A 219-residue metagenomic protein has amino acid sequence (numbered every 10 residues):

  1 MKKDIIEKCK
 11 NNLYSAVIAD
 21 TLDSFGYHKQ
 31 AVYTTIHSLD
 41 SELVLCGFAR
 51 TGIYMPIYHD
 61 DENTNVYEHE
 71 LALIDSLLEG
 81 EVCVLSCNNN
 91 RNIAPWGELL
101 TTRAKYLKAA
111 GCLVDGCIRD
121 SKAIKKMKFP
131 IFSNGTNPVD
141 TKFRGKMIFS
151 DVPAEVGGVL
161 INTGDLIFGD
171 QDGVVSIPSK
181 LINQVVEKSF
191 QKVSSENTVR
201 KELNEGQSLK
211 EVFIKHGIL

Functional and structural regions predicted by a protein language model:
M1-T163, I177-S208, I214-L219: Feature captures the catalytic cores and cofactor-binding loops of soluble hydro-lyases/lyases that act on carboxylate
I167: C-terminal binding/interaction regions
D170: Acidic/polar active-site rim loop that often engages polyanionic ligands
G173-V175: Channel- or pocket-lining gating/hinge segments that regulate access to a cavity or pore
